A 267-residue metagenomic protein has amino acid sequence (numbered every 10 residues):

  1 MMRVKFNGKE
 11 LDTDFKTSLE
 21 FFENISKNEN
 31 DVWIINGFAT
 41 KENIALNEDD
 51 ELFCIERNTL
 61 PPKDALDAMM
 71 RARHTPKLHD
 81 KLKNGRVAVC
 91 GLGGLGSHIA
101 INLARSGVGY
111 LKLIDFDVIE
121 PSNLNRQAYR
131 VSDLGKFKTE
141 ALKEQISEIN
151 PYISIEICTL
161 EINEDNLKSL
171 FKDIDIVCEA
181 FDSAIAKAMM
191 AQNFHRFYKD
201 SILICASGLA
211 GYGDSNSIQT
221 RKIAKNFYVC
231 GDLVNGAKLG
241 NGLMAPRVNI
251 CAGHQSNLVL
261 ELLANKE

Functional and structural regions predicted by a protein language model:
M1-L11: Eukaryote-biased recognition of intrinsically disordered, low-complexity regulatory segments
N7, D31-L46: Short acidic beta-strand-loop surface patches of small beta-rich interaction domains
F15-K27: Short amphipathic, charge-patterned alpha-helical segments
E23, D31-F38, E56, K172-I176 (+1 more regions): Glycine-rich phosphate/adenylate-binding loop
E42, N47-E48, F53-R86: N-terminal charged helix/coil linker that caps or initiates catalytic domains
L78-D115: Glycine-rich adenosine-cofactor-binding loop
D115-N150: Glycine-rich phosphate-binding loop and adjoining beta1-alpha1-beta2 segment of Rossmann-like nucleotide-binding folds
T139-I174, F181-S183: A structured beta-alpha segment of the ubiquitous adenosine-cofactor-binding alpha/beta core
